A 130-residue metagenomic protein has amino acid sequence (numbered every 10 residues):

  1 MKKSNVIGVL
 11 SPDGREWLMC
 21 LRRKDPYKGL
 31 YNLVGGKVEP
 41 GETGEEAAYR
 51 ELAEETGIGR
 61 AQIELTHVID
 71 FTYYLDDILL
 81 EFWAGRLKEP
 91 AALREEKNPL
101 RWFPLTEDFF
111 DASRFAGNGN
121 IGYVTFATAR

Functional and structural regions predicted by a protein language model:
M1-L18, K37: Conserved N-terminal beta-strand and adjoining loop/helix that marks the start of the Nudix/MutT-like hydrolase domain
K3, I69-F109, R114-R130: Active-site-adjacent beta-strand/loop module that shapes the phosphate/pyrophosphate-binding cleft
V9-S11, M19, A84-G85, W102: Conserved hydrophobic "DFG−1" position in protein kinase catalytic cores
P12-E16, P26-Y27, E39, D76 (+1 more regions): Short, charged/polar surface micro-motifs in flexible loops or helix N-caps
E16-E54: Conserved Nudix-box catalytic region and its N-terminal flanking loop in Nudix hydrolases and closely related
Y27, V34, A61, L79-E81: A generic structural signal for short beta-strands and their flanking turns/coil linkers
G59-I69: A short coil-to-beta-strand element that immediately follows conserved catalytic motifs
